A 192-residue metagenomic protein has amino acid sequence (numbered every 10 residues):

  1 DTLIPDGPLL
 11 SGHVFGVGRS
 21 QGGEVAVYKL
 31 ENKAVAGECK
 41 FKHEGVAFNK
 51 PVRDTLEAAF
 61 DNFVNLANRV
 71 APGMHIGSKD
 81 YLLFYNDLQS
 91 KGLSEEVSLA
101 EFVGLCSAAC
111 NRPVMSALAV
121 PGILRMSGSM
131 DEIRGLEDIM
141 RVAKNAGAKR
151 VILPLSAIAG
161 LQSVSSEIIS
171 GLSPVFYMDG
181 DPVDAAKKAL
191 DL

Functional and structural regions predicted by a protein language model:
L3-L192: Peripheral, non-AAA+ core regions of ATP-driven protein-machinery
